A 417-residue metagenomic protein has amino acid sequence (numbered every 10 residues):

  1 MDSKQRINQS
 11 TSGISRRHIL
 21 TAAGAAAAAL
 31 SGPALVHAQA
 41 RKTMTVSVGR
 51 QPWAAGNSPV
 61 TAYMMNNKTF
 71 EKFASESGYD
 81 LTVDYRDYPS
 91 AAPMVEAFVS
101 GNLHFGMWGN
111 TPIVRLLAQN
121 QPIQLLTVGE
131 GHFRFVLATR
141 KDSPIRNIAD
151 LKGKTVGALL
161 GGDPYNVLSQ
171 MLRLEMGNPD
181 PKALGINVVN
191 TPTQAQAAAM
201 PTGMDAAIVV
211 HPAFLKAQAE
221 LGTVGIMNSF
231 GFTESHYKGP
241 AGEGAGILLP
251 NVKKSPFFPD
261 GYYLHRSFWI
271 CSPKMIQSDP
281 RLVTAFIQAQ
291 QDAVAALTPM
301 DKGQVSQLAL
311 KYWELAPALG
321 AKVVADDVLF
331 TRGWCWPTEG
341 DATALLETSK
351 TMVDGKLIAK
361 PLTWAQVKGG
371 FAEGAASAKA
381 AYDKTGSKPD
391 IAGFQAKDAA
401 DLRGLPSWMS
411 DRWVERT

Functional and structural regions predicted by a protein language model:
M1-S15, A22-A29: N-terminal secretory signal peptides
T45-N66, L160-P164: Extracytoplasmic "Venus flytrap"
A54-A55, I276-P361: Secondary-structure end/capping motifs
A62-D80, N166-V188, A219-G222: Ligand-binding cleft/hinge of the Venus flytrap
D84-E96, G109, K182-T202, V210-A213 (+1 more regions): Short helix-initiation/N-cap motifs at beta->coil->alpha
R140-T155, P179-P181, S278-P280: Flexible hinge/capping segments at coil-to-helix
K182-G185, T202-Y312: Pocket-lining segment of extracytoplasmic ligand-binding domains
K350-T417: Conserved C-terminal helix/tail region of periplasmic/extracytoplasmic solute-binding proteins
